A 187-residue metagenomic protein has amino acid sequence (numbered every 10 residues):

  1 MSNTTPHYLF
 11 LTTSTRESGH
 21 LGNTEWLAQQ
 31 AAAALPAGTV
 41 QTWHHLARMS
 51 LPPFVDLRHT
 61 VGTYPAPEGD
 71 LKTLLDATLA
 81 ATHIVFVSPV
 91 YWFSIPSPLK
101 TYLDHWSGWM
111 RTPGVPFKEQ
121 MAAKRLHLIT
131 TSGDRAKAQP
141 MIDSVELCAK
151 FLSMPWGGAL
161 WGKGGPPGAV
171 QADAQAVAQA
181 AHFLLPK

Functional and structural regions predicted by a protein language model:
M1-G108, V115, Q175-K187: N-terminal beta1-alpha1-beta2 submodule of the flavodoxin-like/Rossmannoid cofactor-binding fold
M1-P6, A32-L35, Q139-K187: Glycine-rich phosphate/pyrophosphate-binding loop and the adjoining helix
L9, R125-L128: Catalytic His-Asp charge-relay segment
S14-E17, G133, K163-P167: A short, flexible beta-alpha/helix-coil linker loop
H20, A136-P140: Conserved alpha/beta-hydrolase "acid-adjacent" motif
F117-A123: Short, conserved loop/helix-junction motifs that constitute active-site signature segments in enzyme catalytic cores
K124-R125, P155: Proline-centered loop/turn at the N-terminus of a beta-strand
L128-A136: Phosphate-binding/catalytic loops
